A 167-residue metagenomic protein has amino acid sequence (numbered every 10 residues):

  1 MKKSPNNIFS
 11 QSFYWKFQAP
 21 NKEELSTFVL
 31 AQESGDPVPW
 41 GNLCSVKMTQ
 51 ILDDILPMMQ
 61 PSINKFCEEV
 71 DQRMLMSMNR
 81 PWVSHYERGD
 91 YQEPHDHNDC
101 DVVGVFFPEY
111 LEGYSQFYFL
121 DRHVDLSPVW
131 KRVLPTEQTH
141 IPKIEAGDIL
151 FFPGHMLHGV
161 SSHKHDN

Functional and structural regions predicted by a protein language model:
M1-R73, W82, Y91: Non-heme Fe(II)/2-oxoglutarate
K2-S4, C44, M48, L52 (+3 more regions): Contiguous hydrophobic segments
N7, L75, D96-C100, H165-N167: A generic structural micro-feature
W82-F151, S161: Catalytic core of non-heme Fe(II) oxygenases with the double-stranded beta-helix
L157-N167: Ligand-binding loop in jelly-roll beta-barrel domains
